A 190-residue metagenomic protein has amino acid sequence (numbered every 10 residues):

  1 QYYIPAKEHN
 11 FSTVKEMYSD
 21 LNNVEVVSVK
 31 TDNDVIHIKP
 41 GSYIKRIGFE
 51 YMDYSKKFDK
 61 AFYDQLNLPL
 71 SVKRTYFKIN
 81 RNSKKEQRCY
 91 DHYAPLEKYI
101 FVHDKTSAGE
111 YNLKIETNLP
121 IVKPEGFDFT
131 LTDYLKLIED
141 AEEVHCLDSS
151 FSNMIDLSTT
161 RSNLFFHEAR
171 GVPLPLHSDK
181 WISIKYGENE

Functional and structural regions predicted by a protein language model:
Q1-E190: Catalytic machinery of carbohydrate-active enzymes, primarily nucleotide-sugar-dependent glycosyltransferases
